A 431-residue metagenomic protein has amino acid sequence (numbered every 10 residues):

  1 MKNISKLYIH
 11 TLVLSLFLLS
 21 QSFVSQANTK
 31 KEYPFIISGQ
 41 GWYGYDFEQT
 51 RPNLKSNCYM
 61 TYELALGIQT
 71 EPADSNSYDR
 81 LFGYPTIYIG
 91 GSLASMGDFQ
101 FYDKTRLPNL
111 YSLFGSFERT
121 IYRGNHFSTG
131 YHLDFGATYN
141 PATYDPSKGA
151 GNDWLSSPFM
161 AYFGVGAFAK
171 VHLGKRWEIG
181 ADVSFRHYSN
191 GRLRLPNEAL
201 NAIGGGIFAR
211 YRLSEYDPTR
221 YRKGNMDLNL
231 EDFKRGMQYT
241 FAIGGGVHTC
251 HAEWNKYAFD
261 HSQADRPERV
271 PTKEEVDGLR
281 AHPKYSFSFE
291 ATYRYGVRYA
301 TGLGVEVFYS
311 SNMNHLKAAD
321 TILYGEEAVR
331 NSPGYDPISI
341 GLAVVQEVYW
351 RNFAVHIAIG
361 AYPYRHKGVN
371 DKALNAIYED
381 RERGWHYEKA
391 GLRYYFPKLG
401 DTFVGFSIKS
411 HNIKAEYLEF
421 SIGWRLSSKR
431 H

Functional and structural regions predicted by a protein language model:
Q26-P34, A73-P85, Y122-T129, H172-W177 (+4 more regions): Short loop/turn motifs that connect adjacent beta-strands in outer-membrane beta-barrel proteins
Y33-F35, C58-L64, G83, T105-L113 (+8 more regions): Residues that define the transmembrane beta-barrel architecture of outer-membrane proteins
F35-G39, P85-I89, T129-F135, I179-V183 (+8 more regions): Transmembrane beta-strands of outer-membrane beta-barrel proteins
G39, L64-T70, L113-R119, L133-A137 (+9 more regions): Residues on the lipid-exposed face of transmembrane beta-strands in outer-membrane beta-barrel proteins
G41-F47, T70, L93-G97, F135-T143 (+9 more regions): Transmembrane beta-strands of outer-membrane beta-barrel pores
Y45-E63, Q100-R106, T249-S288: Surface-exposed strand-loop-strand hairpins of Gram-negative outer-membrane beta-barrel proteins
Q49-L54, F99-K104, A142-G149, G191-E198 (+5 more regions): Outer-membrane beta-barrel translocator domains and adjoining extracellular loop/strand segments of Gram-negative
L66, N201-K223, A415-H431: Outer-membrane beta-barrel "beta-signal"
